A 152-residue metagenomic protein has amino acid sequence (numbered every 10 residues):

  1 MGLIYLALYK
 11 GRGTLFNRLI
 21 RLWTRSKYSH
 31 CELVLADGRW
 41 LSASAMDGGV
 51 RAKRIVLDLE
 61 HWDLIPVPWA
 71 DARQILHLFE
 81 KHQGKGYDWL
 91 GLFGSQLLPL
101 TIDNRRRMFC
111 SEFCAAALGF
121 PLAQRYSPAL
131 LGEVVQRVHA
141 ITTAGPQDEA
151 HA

Functional and structural regions predicted by a protein language model:
M1-K27, P128, G132-V138, E149-A152: Donor-binding and catalytic core of enzymes assembling or modifying cell-surface/extracellular glycoconjugates
L6-V67, F93-N104: Glycine-rich catalytic cores of cysteine/serine-nucleophile enzymes that process amide/ester linkages in cell-envelope
L35-R39, D71, L118-P121: Short glycine/proline-enriched coil/turn segments at helix->beta-strand junctions
D71-L92: A structural motif
S95-A152: Activation targets extended, charge/polar-rich intrinsically disordered C-terminal tails
